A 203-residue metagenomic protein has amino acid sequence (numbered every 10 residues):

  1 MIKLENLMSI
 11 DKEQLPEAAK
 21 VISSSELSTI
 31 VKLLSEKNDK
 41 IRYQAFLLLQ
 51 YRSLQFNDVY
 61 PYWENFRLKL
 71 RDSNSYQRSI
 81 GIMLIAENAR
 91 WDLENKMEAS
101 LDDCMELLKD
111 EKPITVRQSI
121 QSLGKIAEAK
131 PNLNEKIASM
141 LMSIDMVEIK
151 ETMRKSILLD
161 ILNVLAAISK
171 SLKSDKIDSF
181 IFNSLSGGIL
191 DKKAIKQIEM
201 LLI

Functional and structural regions predicted by a protein language model:
M1-R52, L165-K170, D178-I203: N-terminal alpha-helical scaffold/docking segments in eukaryotic complex subunits
D11, R42, R78, V116 (+4 more regions): Residue-level detector of extended alpha-helical repeat arrays and alpha-solenoid scaffolds
V21-L34, N57-L68, E94-L107, P131-M146 (+1 more regions): Amphipathic alpha-helical scaffolding segments comprising HEAT/armadillo-like alpha-solenoid repeats
K37-D39, S73-S75, E111-P113, I149-K150 (+2 more regions): Short inter-helical turns and helix N-cap capping residues of alpha-solenoid HEAT/ARM repeat scaffolds
K40-R52, N65, S79-E87: Non-membrane alpha-helical segments in proteins
Q50-Y51, A86, G124-K125, L159-A166: Structural signature of alpha-helical solenoid repeat scaffolds
L54-Q55, R90-W91, E128-A129, S171: Alpha-solenoid helical repeat scaffolds
D72-Q121: Hydrophobic, well-structured mid-protein blocks that either form specific transmembrane helices
